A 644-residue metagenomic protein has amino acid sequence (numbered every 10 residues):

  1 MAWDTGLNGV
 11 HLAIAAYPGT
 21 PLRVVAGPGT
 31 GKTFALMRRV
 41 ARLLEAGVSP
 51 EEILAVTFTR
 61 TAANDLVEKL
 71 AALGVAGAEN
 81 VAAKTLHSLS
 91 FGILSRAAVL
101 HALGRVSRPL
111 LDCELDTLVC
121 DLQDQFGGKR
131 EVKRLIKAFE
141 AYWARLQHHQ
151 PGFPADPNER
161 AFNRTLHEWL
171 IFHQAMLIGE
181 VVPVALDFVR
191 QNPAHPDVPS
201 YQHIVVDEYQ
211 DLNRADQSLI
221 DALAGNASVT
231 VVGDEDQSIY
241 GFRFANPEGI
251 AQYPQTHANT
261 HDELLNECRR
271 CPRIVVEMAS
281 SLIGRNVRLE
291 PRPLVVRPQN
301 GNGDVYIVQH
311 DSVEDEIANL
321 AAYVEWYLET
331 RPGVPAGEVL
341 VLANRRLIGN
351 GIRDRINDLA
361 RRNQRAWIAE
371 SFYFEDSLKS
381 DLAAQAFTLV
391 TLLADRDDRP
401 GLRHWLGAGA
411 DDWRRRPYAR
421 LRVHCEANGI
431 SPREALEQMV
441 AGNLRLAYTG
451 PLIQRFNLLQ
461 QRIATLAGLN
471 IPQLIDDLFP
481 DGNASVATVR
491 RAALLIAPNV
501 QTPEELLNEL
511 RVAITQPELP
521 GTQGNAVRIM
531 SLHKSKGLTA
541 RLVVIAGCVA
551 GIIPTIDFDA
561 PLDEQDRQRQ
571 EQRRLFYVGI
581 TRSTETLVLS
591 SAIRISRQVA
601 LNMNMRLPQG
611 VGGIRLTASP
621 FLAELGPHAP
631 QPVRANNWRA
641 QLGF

Functional and structural regions predicted by a protein language model:
M1-T30, F34-A35, E52-L54, D116 (+5 more regions): Accessory N-terminal region flanking or inserted into the helicase ATPase core in nucleic-acid motor proteins
M1-V67, R214-T230, E235-D397, S535-A540 (+1 more regions): Conserved motor-region signature of P-loop NTPase helicases/translocases
V25, P50-K137, R164: Conserved P-loop NTPase-based nucleic-acid remodeling module centered on helicase motor cores
K84-G92, V205-E208, V232, G409 (+3 more regions): Conserved helicase core region in the C-terminal RecA-like lobe
L382-G409, V544, D563-Q572, F576-Y577 (+1 more regions): Conserved RecA-like P-loop NTPase helicase motor core
E426, V549-F644: C-terminal accessory regions
Q438-A540, T555-I556, A618, A629-P630 (+1 more regions): Accessory C-terminal helicase-associated subdomains
